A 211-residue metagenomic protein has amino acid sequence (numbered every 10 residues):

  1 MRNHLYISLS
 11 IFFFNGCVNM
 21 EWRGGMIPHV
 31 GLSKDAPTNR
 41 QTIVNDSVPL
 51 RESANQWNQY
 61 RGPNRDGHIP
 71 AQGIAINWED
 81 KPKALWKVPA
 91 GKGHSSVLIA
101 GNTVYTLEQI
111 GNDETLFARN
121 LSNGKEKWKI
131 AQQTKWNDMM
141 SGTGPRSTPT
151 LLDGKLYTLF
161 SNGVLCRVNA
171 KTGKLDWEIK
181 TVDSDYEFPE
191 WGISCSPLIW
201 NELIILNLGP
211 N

Functional and structural regions predicted by a protein language model:
M1-R2, F13, I43: Intrinsically disordered, low-complexity peptide-like regions
R2-S8: Sec-dependent signal peptide recognition, specifically the positively charged N-region followed immediately by
S8-S10, N64: Generic alpha-helical secondary structure signal
S10-C17: Hydrophobic h-region of N-terminal signal peptides that target proteins for export in Gram-negative bacteria
V18-N211: Noncatalytic, solvent-exposed loop/strand surfaces of beta-propeller-type extracellular/periplasmic domains
